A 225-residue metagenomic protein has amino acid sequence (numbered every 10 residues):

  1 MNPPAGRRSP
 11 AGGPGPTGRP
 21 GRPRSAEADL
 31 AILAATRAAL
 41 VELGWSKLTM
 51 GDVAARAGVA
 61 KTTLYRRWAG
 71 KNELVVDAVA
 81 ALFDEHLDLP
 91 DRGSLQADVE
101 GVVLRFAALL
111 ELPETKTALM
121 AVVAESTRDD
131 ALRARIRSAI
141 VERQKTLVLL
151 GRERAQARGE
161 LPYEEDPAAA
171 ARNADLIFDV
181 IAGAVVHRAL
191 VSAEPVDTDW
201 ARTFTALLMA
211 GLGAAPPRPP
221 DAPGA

Functional and structural regions predicted by a protein language model:
M1-R56, T62, E73: Basic, helix-initiating cap at the start of DNA-binding domains
N2-P4, A134, S138, E142 (+2 more regions): Hydrophobic/aromatic-rich alpha-helical bundle segments in the mid-to-C-terminal region
A26, L30, A34, A38 (+7 more regions): Generic detection of well-ordered alpha-helical segments
I32, K47, G70-V75, E85-H86 (+1 more regions): Short amphipathic alpha-helical segment with a characteristic S/N-K-E followed by hydrophobic residues
A35-L43, D98, R105, A118-E125 (+3 more regions): Solvent-exposed, amphipathic alpha-helical segments
E73, A78-V79, L110-S138: Amphipathic alpha-helical segments used for helix-helix packing
L87-K116, A170: Hydrophobic alpha-helical connector segments
